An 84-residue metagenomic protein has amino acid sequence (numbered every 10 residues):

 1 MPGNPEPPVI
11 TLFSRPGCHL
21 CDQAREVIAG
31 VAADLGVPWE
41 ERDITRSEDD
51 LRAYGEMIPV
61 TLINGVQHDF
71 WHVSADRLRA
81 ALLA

Functional and structural regions predicted by a protein language model:
P2-V31: Local sequence-structure signature of Cys/Sec-based thiol-disulfide redox active-site neighborhoods
V37-E48: Thiol-based oxidoreductase modules, predominantly thioredoxin-like and allied folds used for disulfide exchange
R46-V60: Short Fe-S-cluster ligation motifs
P59-Q67: A short, hydrophobic beta-strand/beta-hairpin element that forms part of a small beta-sheet core
R77-A84: Thiol-/selenol-based redox modules, centered on thioredoxin-like and closely related oxidoreductase domains
